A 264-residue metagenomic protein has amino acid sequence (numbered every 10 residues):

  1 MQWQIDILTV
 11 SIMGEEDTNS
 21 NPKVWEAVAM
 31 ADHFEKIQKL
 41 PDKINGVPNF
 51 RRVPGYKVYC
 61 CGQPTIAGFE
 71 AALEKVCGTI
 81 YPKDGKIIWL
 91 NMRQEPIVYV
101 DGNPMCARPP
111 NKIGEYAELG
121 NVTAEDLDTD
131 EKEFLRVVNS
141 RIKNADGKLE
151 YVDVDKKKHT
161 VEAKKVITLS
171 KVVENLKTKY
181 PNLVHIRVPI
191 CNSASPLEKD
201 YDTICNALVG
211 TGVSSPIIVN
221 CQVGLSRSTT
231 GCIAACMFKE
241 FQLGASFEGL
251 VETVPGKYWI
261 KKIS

Functional and structural regions predicted by a protein language model:
M1-G14: Cytosolic, low-complexity regulatory segments enriched in Ser/Pro/Gly with interspersed Lys/Arg in eukaryotic signaling
G14-I217, I233-I260: Cysteine-based protein phosphatase catalytic domain of the PTP/DSP
T229: Short Cys/His-rich "knuckle" micro-motifs
